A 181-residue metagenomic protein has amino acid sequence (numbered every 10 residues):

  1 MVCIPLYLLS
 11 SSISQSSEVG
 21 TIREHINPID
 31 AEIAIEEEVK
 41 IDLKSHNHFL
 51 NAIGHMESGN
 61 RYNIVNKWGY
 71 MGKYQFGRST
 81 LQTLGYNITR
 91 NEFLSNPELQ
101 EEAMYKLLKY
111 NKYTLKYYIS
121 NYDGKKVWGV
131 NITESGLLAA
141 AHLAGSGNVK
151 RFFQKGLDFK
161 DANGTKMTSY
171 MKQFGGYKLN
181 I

Functional and structural regions predicted by a protein language model:
M1-H48, M56-R61, V65, R78-E102 (+1 more regions): Non-catalytic cell-wall polysaccharide-engagement segments
I53: Polyanion-binding surface elements
K67-Y70: Short Gly/aromatic-enriched secondary-structure transition segments
Y74-F76: Short glycine- and hydrophobic/aromatic-rich loop-to-beta-strand nucleating segment in the catalytic cores
